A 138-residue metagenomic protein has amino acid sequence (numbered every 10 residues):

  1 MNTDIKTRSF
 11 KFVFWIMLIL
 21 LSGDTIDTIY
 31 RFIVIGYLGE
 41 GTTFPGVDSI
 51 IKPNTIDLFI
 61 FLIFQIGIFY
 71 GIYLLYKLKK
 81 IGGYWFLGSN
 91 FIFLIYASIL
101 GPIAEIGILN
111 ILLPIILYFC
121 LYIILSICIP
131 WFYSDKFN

Functional and structural regions predicted by a protein language model:
M1-N138: Topology signature of small-to-medium multi-pass alpha-helical membrane proteins
